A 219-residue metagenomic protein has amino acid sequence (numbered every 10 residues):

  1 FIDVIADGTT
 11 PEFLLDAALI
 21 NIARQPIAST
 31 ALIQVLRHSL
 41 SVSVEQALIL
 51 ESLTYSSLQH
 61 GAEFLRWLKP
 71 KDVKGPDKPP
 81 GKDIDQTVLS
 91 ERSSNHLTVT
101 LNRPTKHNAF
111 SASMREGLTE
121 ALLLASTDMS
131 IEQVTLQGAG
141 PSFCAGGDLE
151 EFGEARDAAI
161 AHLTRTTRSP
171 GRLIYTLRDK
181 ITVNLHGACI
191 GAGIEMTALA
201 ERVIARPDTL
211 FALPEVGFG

Functional and structural regions predicted by a protein language model:
F1, P170-F218: Glycine-rich beta-to-alpha active-site loop
F1-L97: C-terminal alpha-helix plus adjacent terminal tail
A31, S113, G117, T166 (+1 more regions): Charged catalytic carboxylate motif
L32, L136, M196-A198: Hydrophobic/aromatic residues within transmembrane alpha-helices of multi-pass small-molecule transporters
R66-A139: Conserved CoA-thioester-binding segment of acyl-CoA-metabolizing enzymes
S113-M114, D148-G153, M196-L199, F218-G219: Short, glycine/charged-enriched secondary-structure capping and boundary segments
G138-L173, C189: Glycine- (often His-adjacent) and acidic-residue-rich active-site loop that binds/positions the CoA thioester
